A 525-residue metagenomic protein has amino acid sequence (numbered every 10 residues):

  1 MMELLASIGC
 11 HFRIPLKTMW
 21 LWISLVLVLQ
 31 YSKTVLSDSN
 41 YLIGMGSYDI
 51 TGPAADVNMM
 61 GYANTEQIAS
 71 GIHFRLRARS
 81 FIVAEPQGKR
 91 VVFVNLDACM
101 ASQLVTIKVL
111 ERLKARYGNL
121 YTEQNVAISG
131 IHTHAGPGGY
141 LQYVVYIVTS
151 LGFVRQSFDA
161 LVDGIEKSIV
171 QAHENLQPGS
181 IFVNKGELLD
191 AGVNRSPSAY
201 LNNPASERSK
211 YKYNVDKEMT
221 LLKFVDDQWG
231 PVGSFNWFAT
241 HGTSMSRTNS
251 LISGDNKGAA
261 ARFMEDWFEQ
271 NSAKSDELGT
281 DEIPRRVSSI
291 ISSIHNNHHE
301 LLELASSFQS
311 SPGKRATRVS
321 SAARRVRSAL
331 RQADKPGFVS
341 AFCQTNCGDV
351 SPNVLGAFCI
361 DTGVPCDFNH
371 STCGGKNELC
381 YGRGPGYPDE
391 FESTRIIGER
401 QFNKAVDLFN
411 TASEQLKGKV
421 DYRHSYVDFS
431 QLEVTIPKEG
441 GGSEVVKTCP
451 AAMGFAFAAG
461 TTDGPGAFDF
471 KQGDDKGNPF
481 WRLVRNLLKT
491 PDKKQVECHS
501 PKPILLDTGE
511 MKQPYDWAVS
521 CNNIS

Functional and structural regions predicted by a protein language model:
M1-L25: Classical eukaryotic N-terminal signal peptides for Sec-dependent ER targeting/secretion, especially the positively
W20, Y31-S525: Non-catalytic substrate/cofactor recognition surfaces at enzyme active-site rims
